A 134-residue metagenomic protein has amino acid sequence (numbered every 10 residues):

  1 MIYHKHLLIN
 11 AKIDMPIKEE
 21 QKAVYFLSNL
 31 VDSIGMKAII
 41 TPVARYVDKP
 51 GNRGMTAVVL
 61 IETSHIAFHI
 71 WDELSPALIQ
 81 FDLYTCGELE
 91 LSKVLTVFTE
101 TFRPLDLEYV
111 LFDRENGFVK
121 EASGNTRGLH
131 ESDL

Functional and structural regions predicted by a protein language model:
M1-L134: Polybasic/polar functional segments that serve as interface/processing modules
